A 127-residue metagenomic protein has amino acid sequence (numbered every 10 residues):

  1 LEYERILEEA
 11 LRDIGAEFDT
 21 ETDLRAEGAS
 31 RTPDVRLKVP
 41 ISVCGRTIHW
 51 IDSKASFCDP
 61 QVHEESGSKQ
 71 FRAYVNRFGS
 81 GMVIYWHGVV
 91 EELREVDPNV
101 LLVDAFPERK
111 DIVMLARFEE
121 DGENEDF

Functional and structural regions predicted by a protein language model:
L1-A26: Acidic-basic catalytic patches of nuclease active cores, encompassing PD-(D/E)XK and other metal-cofactor nuclease
L11, P33-P60: Conserved catalytic cores of phosphodiester-cleaving nucleases, focusing on short active-site segments
G15, T22, V39, A55-F57 (+1 more regions): Short, flexible loop/turn elements at secondary-structure junctions
T20-E21, V83, L102: A structural preference for short, hydrophobic beta-strand core positions in alpha/beta folds
L24-E27, S42-C44: Catalytic phosphate/metal-binding cores of nucleic-acid and nucleotide-processing enzymes, i.e., regions that mediate
A26-G28, V90-E91: Short secondary-structure capping/turn micro-motifs that flank functional sites
I48-H49, S53-P98: Catalytic cores of nucleic-acid endonucleases
G88-F127: Domain-level recognition of nuclease-like catalytic cores that cleave nucleotide substrates
